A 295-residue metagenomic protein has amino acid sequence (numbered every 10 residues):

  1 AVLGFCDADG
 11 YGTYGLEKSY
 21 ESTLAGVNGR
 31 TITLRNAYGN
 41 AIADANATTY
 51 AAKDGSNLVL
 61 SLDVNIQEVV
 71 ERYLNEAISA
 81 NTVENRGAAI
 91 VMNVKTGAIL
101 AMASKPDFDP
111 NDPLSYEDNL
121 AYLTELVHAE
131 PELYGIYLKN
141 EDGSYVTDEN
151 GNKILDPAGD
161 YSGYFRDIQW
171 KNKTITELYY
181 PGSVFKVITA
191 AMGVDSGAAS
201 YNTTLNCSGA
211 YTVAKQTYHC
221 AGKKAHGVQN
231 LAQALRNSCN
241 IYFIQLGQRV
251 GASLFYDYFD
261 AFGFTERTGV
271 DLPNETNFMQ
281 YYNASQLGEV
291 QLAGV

Functional and structural regions predicted by a protein language model:
A1-G55: Small/polar-residue-rich segments within soluble enzyme cores
A25-N28, G39, E71-N75, D260: Amphipathic, well-packed alpha-helical segments that form the structural scaffold of globular domains
N28, T82-R86, Y179: Short, small/polar residue-rich loop motifs at catalytic or cofactor-binding pockets
N36-Y50, L62, K95-V184, I188-V295: Beta-lactam-recognizing serine transpeptidase/beta-lactamase-like catalytic domain environment
A43-G87: Conserved, well-ordered alpha-helix/loop/beta-strand core segments that scaffold catalytic motifs
V70, A89-L100: Short, glycine-anchored, charge-dense loop/turn motifs used at functional sites
